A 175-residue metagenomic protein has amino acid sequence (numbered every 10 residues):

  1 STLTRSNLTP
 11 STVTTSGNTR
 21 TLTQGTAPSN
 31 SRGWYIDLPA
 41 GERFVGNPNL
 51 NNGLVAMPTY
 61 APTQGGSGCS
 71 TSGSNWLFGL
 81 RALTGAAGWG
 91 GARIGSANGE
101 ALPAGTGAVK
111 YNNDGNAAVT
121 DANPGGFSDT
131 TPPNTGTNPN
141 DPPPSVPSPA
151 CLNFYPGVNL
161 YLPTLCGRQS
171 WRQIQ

Functional and structural regions predicted by a protein language model:
S1-Q175: Beta-propeller fold recognition
